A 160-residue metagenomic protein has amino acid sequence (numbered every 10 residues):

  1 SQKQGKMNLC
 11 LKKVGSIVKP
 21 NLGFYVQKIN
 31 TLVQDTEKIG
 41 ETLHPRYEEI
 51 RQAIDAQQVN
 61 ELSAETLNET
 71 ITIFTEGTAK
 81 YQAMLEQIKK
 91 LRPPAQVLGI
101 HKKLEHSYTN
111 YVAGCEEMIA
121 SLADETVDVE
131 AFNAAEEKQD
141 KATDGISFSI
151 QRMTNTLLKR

Functional and structural regions predicted by a protein language model:
S1-I17: N-terminal amphipathic/basic-hydrophobic helices that include classical n-h-c signal peptides and signal-anchor
Q2, I17-V18, G40, L67 (+4 more regions): Short linear sequence motifs
K6-C10, N21, K90, S121 (+1 more regions): Acidic/proline-rich low-complexity IDRs
L22-E37, Q96-K102: Short, charge/polar-rich alpha-helical segments
K28, L32-L91, F132-L157: Alpha-helical segments in soluble extracytoplasmic regions
F74-G77, V97-V129, E136-Q139: Long, amphipathic, charge-rich alpha-helical segments that form helical bundles/coiled-coils
R160: Membrane-associated scaffolding surfaces of BAR-superfamily helical dimers
